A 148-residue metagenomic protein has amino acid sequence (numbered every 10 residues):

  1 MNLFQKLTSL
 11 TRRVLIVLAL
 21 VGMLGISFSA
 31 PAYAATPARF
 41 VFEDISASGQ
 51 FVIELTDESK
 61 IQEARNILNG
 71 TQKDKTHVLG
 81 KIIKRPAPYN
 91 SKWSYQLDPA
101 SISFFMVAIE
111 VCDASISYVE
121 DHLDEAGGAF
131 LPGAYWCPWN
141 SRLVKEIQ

Functional and structural regions predicted by a protein language model:
M1-L10: N-terminal secretory signal peptides that target proteins for export/translocation
T8, A19-L20, A34: Composition-driven recognition of long, C-terminal low-complexity regions enriched in serine/threonine
T8, V14-L15, V41: Small/flexible residues
S9-R12, G22, I61-R65: A generic short-segment signal for beta-strand/edge and adjacent turn/coil regions
L10, F28-A30: Compositionally biased regions
V14-S27: Bacterial N-terminal signal peptides
P31-Q148: Function-determining sites in protein domains
